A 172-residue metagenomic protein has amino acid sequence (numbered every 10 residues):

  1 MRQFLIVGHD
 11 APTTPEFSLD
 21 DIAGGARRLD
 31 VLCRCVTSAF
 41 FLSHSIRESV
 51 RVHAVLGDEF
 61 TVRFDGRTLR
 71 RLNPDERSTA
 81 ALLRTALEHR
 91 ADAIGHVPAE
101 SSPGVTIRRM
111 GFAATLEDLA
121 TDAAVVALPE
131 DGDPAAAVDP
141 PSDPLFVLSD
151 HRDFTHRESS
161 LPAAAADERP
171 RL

Functional and structural regions predicted by a protein language model:
M1-L172: Post-transcriptional modification and biogenesis factors for structured RNAs of the translation apparatus
